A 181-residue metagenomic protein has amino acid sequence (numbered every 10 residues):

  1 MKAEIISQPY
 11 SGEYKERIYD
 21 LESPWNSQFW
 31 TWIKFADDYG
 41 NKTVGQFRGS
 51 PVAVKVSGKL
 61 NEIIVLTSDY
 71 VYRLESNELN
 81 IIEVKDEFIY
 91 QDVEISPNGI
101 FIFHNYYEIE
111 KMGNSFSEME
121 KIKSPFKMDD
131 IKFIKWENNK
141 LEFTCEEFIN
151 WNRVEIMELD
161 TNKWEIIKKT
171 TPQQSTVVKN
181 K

Functional and structural regions predicted by a protein language model:
K2-P9, E13-L21, G45-N61, D86-G99 (+2 more regions): Repeated scaffold domains used in trafficking and secretory/extracellular systems, primarily beta-propellers
Q8-D20, P24-G45, V52, V65-L66 (+3 more regions): WD40-repeat beta-propeller superdomains and closely related acidic/aromatic-rich repeat-like regions
P24-S27, K55-I64, S76-E78, D92-Y107 (+3 more regions): Short, solvent-exposed coil/turn segments at beta-strand boundaries
W30-Q46, S68-D86, Y107-K127, W151-P172: Surface-exposed loop/turn elements that mediate protein-protein interactions on large endomembrane-trafficking
F133-I149, E158, K169-T170: Intrinsically disordered, low-complexity, charge-dense segments enriched in Lys/Arg and Glu/Asp interspersed
